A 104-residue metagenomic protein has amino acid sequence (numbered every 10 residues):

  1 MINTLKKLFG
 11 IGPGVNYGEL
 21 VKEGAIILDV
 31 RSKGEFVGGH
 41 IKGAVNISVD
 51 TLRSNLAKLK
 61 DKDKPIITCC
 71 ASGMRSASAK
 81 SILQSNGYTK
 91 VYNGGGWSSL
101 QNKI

Functional and structural regions predicted by a protein language model:
M1-G38: Flexible, polar/low-complexity N-terminal or interdomain linker segments that lie immediately upstream of folded
I27, A44-N46, V91-N93: Conserved beta-strand scaffold positions in the cores of enzyme catalytic domains, especially in NTP/NDP-utilizing
R31, D50-T51, G95: Short beta->alpha linker loops
V37, R53, S98-Q101: Nucleotide phosphate-binding site architecture
H40, L56, I104: Short, flexible helix/strand-to-coil boundary loops that buttress conserved ligand/catalytic motifs in alpha/beta
H40-K42, G87: Short, structured coil segments at secondary-structure junctions
V45-P65: Helix-loop module immediately N-terminal to the HCX5R catalytic loop in PTP-like cysteine phosphatase domains
K58-Q101: Catalytic cysteine-centered active loop of the rhodanese-like fold, especially the PTP/DSP P-loop
